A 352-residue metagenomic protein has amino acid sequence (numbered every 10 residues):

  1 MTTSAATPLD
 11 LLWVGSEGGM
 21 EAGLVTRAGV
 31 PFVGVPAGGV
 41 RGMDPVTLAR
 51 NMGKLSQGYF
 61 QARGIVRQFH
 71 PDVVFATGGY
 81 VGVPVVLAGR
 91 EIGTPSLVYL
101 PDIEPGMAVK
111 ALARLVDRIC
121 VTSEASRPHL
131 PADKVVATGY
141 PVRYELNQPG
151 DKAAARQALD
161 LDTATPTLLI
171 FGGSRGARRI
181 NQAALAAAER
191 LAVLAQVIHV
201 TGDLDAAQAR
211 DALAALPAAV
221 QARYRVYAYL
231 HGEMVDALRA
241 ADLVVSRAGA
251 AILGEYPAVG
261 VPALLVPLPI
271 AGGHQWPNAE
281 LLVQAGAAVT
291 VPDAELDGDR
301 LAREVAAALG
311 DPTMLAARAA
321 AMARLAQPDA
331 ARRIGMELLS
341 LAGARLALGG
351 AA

Functional and structural regions predicted by a protein language model:
T2-T3, R63-V74, V81-L97, K110-R114: Glycosyltransferases and closely related glycan-assembly transferases that use nucleotide-activated donors
T3, T7-Y59, T138, D203-D205 (+1 more regions): Conserved nucleotide-sugar phosphate-binding/catalytic loop shared by glycosyltransferases and other
M20, R90-A153: Active-site-proximal region of nucleotide-activated glycan assembly enzymes, centered on histidine/acidic-rich loops
L24, A28, K152-Q157, L161-S246 (+3 more regions): Donor-nucleotide binding loops and adjacent catalytic segments primarily of GT-B fold Leloir glycosyltransferases
I92, R239-A241, P257-V266, A285: Conserved donor-binding/catalytic loop of nucleotide-activated donor transferases
A263, L281-A294, A306-A307: A short acidic/histidine/glycine-rich donor-binding loop in glycosyltransferase catalytic cores
M314-P328: A short, well-ordered alpha-helix in the C-terminal region of glycosyltransferases
Q327-A352: C-terminal alpha-helical cap of glycosyltransferases
